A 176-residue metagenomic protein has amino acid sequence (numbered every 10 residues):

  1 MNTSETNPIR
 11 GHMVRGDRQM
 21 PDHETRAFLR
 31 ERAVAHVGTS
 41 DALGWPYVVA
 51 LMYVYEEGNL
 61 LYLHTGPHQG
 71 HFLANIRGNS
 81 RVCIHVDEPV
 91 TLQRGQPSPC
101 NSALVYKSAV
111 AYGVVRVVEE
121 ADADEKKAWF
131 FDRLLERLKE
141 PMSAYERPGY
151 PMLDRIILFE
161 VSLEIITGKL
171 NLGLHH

Functional and structural regions predicted by a protein language model:
N2-D17, P89-H176: Charged, gly/pro-rich active-site loop segments
T6-G58: An N-terminal domain-cap segment
L29, N75-I76, L134: A generic structural signal for nonpolar/aromatic side chains embedded in well-ordered alpha-helices
A33-A35, V49, E57-N59, G78-V82 (+2 more regions): A generic structural signal for short beta-strands and their flanking turns/coil linkers
W45-V48, N75-R77, G173: Short glycine/proline-enriched turns and hinge-like loops at secondary-structure junctions
V48, Y62-L63, V117: A sequence-level detector of short linear motifs
V54-L92: A short mixed-secondary-structure module that forms the rim of ligand-binding clefts
